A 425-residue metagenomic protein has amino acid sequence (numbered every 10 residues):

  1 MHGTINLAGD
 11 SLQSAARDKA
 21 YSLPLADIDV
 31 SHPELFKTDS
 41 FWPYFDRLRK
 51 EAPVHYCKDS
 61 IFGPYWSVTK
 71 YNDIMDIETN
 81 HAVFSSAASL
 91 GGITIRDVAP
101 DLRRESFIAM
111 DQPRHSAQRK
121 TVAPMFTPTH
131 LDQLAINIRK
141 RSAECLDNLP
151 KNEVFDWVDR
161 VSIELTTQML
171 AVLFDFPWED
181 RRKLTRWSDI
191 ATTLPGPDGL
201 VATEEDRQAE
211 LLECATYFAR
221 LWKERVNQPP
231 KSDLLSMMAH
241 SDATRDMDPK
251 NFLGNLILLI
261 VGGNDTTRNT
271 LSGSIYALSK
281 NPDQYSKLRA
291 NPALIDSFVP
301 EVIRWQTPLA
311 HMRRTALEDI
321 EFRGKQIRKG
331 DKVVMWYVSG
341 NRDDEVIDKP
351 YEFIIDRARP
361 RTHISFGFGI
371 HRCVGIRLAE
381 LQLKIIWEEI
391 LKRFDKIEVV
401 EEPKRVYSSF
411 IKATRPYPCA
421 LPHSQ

Functional and structural regions predicted by a protein language model:
M1-Q425: Cytochrome P450
